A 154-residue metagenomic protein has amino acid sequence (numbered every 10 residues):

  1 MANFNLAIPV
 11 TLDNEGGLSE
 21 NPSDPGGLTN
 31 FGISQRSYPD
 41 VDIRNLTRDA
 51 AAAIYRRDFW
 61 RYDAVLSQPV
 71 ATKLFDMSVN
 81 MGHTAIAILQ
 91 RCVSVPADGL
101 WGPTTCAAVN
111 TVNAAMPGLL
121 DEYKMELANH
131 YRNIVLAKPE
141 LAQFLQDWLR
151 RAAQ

Functional and structural regions predicted by a protein language model:
M1-Q154: Cell-wall polysaccharide-cleaving catalytic domain and substrate-binding groove, primarily in peptidoglycan/chitin
